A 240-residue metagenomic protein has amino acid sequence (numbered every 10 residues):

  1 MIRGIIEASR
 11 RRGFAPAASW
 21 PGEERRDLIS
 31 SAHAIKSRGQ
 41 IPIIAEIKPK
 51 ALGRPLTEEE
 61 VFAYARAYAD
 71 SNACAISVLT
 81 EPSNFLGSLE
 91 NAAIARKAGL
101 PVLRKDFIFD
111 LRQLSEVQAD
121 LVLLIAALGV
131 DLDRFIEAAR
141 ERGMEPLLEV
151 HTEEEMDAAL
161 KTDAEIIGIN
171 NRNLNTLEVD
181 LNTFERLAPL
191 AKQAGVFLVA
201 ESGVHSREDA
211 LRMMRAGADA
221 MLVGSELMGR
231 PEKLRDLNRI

Functional and structural regions predicted by a protein language model:
M1-L56: An N-cap/entry alpha-helix motif that binds or orients negatively charged groups
I5, A45, Y68, I76 (+6 more regions): Conserved, mostly hydrophobic/aromatic
P42, G53-R140, L147, E155 (+1 more regions): N-terminal active-site wall of soluble small-molecule enzyme domains
K48-L52, E81, F107, A127 (+4 more regions): Active-site beta-loop-alpha junctions enriched in small/polar residues
C74, V78-T80, D120-D133, I169-T176 (+1 more regions): Glycine-rich phosphate-binding active-site loops on the catalytic face of alpha/beta enzymes
V102, F109-D120, H151-D163, A194-V223 (+1 more regions): Catalytic cores of alpha/beta
I166-D209: Catalytic-face loop-and-helix region of soluble metabolic enzyme cores
L181-A191, M214, L227-I240: C-terminal helical cap(s) of enzyme catalytic domains, especially alpha/beta-barrels
